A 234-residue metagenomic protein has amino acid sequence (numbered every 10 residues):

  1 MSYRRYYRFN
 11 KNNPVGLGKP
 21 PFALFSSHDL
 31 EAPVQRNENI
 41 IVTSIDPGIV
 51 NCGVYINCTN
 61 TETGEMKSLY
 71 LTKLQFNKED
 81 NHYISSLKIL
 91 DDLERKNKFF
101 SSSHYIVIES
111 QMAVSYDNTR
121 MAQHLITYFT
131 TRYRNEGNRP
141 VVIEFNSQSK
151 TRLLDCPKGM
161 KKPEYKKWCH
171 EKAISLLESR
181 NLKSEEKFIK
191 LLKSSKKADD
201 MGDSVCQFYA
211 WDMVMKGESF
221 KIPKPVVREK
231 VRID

Functional and structural regions predicted by a protein language model:
M1-D234: Phosphate- and other anionic-substrate recognition elements at nucleic-acid/protein interfaces
